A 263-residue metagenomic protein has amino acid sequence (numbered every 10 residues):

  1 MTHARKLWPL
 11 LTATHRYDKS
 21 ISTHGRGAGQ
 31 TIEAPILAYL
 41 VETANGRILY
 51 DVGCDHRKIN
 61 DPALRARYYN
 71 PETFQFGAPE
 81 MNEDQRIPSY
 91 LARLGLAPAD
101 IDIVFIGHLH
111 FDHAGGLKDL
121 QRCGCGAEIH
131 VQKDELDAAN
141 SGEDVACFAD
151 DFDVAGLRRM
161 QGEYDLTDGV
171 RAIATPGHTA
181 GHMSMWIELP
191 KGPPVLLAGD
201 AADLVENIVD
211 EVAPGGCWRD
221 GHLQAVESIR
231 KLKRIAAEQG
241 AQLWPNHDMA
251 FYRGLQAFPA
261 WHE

Functional and structural regions predicted by a protein language model:
M1-N60, L96-A99, A114-K118, C123-E128 (+1 more regions): Catalytic core of the metallo-beta-lactamase
S20, N140-E143, I208-V209, L255-Q256: Short, well-ordered secondary-structure micro-motifs
H56, T73-I87, K191-E263: Cap/insert and terminal regions of metallo-dependent hydrolase folds
I59-R67: Juxtamembrane/transmembrane-helix boundary motifs at the membrane-water interface
A66-F74: A charged helix-plus-loop insertion that forms the helical arch/lid used to bind and gate nucleic-acid substrates
R67, V145-A149, G215, W261-E263: Short, hinge-like loop/turn segments at secondary-structure boundaries
G77-D100, D119, G126-A174, T179 (+1 more regions): Metallo-beta-lactamase
I101-D112: Metallo-beta-lactamase
